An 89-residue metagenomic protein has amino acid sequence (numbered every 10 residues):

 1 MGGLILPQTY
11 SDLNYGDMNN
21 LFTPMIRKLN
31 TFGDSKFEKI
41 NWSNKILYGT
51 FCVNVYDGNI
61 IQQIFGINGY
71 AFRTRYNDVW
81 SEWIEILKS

Functional and structural regions predicted by a protein language model:
M1-G69, Y76-L87: Glycine-rich, flexible loop motifs
